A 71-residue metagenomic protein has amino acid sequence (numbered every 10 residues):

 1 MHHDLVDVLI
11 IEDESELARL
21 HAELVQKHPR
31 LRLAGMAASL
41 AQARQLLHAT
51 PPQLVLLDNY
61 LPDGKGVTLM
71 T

Functional and structural regions predicted by a protein language model:
M1-D7: Non-catalytic signal-transmission and effector/linker regions of two-component phosphorelay proteins
E12: Conserved acidic carboxylate
E16: Conserved Rossmann-like nucleotide-cofactor binding loop
R19-E23: Charged docking surfaces used in two-component/phosphorelay signaling
M36-L54: Acidic, metal-coordinating helix/loop segments flanking the phosphotransfer/catalytic sites of two-component signaling
S39, K65-T68: Acidic catalytic/metal-coordinating carboxylates
D58-N59: Active-site residues of response regulator receiver
P62: The feature encodes the CheY-like receiver
